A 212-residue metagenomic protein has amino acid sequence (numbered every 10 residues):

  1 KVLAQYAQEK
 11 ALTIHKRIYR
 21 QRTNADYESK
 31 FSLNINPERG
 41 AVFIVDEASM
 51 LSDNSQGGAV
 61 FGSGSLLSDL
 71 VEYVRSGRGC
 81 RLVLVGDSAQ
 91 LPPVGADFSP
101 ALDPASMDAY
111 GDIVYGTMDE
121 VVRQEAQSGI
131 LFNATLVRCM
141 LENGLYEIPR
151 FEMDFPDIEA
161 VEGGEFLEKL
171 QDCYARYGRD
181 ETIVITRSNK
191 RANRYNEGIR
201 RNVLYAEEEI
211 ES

Functional and structural regions predicted by a protein language model:
K1-F43: Inter-Walker segment of RecA-like/P-loop motor cores
E9, E28, A59-S65, S99-P104 (+1 more regions): Glycine-rich, phosphate-binding/catalytic loops in enzymes
N36-V45, L51-S52, L70-V71: Conserved helicase NTPase motor core
R39-V42, G77-L84: Loop/turn-to-beta-strand initiation segments
V45, V85-G86, T186: Short beta-strand/turn micro-motifs composed of small residues that flank or help shape donor/cofactor-binding pockets
A48-L67, S88-F98: Conserved ATPase-coupling elements of RecA-like P-loop NTPase cores
L66-S76: Catalytic-core regions built around general acid/base machinery
V74-C80, A89-S212: Conserved helicase motor core of P-loop NTPases
